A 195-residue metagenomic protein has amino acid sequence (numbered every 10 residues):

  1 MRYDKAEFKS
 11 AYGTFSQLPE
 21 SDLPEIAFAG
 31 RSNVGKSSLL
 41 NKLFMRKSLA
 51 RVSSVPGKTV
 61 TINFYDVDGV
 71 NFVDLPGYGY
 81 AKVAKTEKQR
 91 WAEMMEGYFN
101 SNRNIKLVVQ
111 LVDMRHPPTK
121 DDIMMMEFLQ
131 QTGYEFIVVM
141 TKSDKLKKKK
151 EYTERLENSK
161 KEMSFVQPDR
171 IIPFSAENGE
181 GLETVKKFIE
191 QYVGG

Functional and structural regions predicted by a protein language model:
M1-Y80, G194: Conserved G1/Walker A P-loop phosphate-binding module
Y3-F15, K145-G195: Canonical P-loop GTPase G-domain recognition
I26, N33-V34, L40, N63 (+4 more regions): Structured catalytic cores of enzymes that bind and process phosphorylated ligands/cofactors
K58, V70, G77-Y80, R115-P117 (+2 more regions): Conserved nucleotide-binding/hydrolysis micro-motifs of P-loop NTPases
V67-I105: Conserved nucleotide-sensing/catalytic segment adjacent to the nucleotide-binding pocket in NTP-handling enzymes
K88-A92, T119-I123, T153, G179-L182: Amphipathic alpha-helical transducer elements in NTP-driven molecular machines
E96-D169: Conserved C-terminal guanine-recognition region of P-loop GTPase G domains, centered on the G4
